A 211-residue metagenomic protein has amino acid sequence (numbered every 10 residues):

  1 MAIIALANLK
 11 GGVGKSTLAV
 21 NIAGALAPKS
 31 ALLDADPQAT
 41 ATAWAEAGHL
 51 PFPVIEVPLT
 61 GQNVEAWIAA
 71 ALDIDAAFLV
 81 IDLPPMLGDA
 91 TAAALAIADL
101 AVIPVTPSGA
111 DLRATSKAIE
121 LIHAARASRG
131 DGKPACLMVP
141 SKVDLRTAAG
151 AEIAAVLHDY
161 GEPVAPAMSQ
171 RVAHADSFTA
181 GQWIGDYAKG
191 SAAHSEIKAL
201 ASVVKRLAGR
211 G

Functional and structural regions predicted by a protein language model:
A2-L9, N21-A92, F178-D186: P-loop/Walker-type NTP enzyme "switch/lid" segment
K15: Conserved lysine of the Walker
L18: Hydrophobic positions on the alpha1 helix immediately C-terminal to the Walker A/P-loop
A90-G109: Inter-motif core of Ras-like GTPase G domains
T115-D131, S141: Conserved C-terminal guanine-recognition region of P-loop GTPase G domains, centered on the G4
D144, A154-Q182: Beta-strand-loop-alpha "switch" segments that mediate conformational coupling across diverse proteins
A175-K198: Inter-lobe coupling/hinge region of RecA-like P-loop helicase motors
